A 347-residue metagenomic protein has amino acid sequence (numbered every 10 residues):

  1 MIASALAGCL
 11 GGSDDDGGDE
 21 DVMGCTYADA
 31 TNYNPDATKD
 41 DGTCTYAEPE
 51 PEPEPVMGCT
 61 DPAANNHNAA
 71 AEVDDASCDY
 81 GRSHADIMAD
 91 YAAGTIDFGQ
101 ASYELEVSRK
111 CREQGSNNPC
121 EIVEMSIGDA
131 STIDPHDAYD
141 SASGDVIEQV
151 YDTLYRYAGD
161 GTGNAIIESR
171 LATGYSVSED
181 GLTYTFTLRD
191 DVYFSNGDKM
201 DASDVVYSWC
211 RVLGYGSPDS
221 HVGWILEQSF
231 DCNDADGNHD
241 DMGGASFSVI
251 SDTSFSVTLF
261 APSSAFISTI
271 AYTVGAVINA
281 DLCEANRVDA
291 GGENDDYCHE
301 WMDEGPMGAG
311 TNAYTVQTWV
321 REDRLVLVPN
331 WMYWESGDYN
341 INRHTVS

Functional and structural regions predicted by a protein language model:
M1-E20, P51-E52: Secretory targeting signatures
T38-A47, E72-Y80: Short, disulfide-bonded extracellular cysteine-rich repeat modules
P119-D129, T183-T185, V205-S208, F255-V257 (+3 more regions): Short, well-ordered beta-strand elements
M125-E179, A309-G310: N-terminal lobe/hinge region of extracytoplasmic solute-binding protein
A158-T162, P262-Y339, R343: Gly/Pro-rich hinge or "lid" segments in bacterial periplasmic/extracellular proteins
T173-H221, S256: Aromatic- and charge-enriched surface segment that lines or borders ligand/interaction sites
T187, H221-A290, V320: Surface-exposed binding/hinge segments that line and control ligand-binding clefts or catalytic entry sites
